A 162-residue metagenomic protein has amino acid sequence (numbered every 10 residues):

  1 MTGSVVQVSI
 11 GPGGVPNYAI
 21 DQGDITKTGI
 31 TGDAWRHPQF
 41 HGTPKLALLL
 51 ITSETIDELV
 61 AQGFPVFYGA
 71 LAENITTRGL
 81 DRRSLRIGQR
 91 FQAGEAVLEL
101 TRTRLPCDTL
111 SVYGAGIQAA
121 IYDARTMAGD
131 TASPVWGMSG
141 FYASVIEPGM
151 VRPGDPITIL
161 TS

Functional and structural regions predicted by a protein language model:
M1-S162: Metal-cofactor-dependent catalytic cores
